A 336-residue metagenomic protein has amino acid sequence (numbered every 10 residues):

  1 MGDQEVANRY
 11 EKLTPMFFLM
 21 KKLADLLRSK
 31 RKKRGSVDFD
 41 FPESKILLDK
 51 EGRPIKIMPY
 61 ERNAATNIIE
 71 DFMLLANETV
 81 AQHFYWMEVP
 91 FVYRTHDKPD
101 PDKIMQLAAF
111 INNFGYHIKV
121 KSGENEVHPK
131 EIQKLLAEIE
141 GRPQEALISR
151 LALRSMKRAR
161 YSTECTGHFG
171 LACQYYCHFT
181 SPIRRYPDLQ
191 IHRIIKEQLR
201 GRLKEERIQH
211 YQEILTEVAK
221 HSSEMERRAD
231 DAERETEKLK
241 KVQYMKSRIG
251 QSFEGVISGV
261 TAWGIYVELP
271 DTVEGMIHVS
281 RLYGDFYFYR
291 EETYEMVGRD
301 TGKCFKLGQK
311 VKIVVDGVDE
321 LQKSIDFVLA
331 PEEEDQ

Functional and structural regions predicted by a protein language model:
M1-Y283, T293, G308, V314 (+1 more regions): Electropositive polyanion-binding surfaces
G284-F305: Surface-exposed acidic, glycine/proline-enriched linker/cap segments that occur as 15-30-residue helix-coil
